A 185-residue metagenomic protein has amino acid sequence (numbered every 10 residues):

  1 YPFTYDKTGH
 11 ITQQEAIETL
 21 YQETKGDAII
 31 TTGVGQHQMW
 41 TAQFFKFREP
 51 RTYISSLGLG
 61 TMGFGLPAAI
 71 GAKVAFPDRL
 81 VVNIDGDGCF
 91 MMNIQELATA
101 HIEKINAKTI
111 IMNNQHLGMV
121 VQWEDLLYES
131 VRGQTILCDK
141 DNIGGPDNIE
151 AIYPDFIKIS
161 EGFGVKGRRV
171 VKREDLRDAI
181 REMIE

Functional and structural regions predicted by a protein language model:
Y1-A72: Active-site diphosphate/adenylate-binding microenvironment
W40-E185: Thiamine diphosphate
